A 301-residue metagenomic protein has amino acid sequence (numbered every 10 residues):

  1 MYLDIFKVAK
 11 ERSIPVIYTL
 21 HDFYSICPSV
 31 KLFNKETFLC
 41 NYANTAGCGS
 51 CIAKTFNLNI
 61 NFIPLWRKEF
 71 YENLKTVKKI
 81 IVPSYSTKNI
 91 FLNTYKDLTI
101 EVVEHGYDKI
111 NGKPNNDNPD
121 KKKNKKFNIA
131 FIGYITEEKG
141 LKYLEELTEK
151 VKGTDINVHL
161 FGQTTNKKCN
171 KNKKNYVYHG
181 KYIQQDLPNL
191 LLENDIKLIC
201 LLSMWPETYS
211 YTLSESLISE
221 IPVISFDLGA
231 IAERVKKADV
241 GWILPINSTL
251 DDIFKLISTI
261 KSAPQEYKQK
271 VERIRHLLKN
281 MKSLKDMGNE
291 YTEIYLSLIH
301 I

Functional and structural regions predicted by a protein language model:
E11, N41-K79: Membrane-proximal helix-turn-helix segments that form the acceptor-binding/catalytic region of lipid-linked
Y71-K79, K88-Y107: Helix-loop-beta element that forms the nucleotide-linked donor phosphate-binding surface in glycosyltransferases
I81, K122-K139, E145-T148: Conserved donor-binding/catalytic core segment of Leloir-type glycosyltransferases
T165-N194: Nucleotide-activated donor-binding/catalytic signature segment of Leloir-type glycosyltransferases, i.e., the conserved
L198-L201, P222-S225: Short hydrophobic beta-strand element within catalytic cores of glycosyltransferases and related nucleotide-activated
E233-T259: Change "using UDP/GDP/dTDP sugars" to "using nucleotide sugars
D251-D252, Q265-L296: A charged, aromatic-enriched C-terminal amphipathic alpha-helix characteristic of glycosyltransferases across folds
I299-I301: Conserved small/polar residues in nucleotide/adenosyl-binding loops
